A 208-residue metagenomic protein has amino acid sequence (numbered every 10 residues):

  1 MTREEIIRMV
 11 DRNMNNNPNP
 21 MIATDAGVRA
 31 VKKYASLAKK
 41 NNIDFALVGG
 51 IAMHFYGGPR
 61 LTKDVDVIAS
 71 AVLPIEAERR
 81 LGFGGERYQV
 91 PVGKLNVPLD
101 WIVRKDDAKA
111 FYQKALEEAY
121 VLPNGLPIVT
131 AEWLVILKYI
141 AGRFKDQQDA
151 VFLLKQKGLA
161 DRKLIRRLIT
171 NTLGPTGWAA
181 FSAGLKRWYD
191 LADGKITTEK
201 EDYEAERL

Functional and structural regions predicted by a protein language model:
M1-L208: Compositionally biased terminal segments of proteins
